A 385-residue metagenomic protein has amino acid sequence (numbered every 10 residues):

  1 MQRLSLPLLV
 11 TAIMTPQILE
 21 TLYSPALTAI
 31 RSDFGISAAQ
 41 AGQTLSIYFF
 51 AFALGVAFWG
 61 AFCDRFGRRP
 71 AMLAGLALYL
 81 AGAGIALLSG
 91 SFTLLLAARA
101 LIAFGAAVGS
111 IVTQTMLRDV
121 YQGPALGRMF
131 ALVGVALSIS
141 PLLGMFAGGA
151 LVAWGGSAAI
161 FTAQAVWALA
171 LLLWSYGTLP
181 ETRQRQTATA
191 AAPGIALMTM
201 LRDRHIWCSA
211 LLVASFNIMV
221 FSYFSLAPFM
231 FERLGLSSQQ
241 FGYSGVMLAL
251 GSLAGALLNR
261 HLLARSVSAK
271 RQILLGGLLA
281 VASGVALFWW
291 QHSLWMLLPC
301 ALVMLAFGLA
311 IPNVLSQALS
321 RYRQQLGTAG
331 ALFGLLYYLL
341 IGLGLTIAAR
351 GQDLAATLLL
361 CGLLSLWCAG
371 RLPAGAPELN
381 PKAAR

Functional and structural regions predicted by a protein language model:
L4-A38, Y223-P228: Extracytoplasmic
G35, G67, L88-L94, G105 (+1 more regions): Helix-breaking motifs and short loop linkers at transmembrane-helix boundaries and internal kinks in secondary membrane
A53-G90: Conserved MFS/SLC helix-loop-helix module at the cytosolic interface between two early adjacent transmembrane helices
L78, G82-I85, T93-L101, L294-L302: Paired small-residue
L94, Y121-P124, A131-G177, L226: Helix-loop-helix hairpin linking two adjacent transmembrane segments in secondary transporters
A98-I139: Cytoplasmic helix-loop-helix junction between adjacent transmembrane helices in 12-TM secondary transporters
P180-S209: Juxtamembrane intracellular "pre-TM" segments in multi-pass secondary transporters
L315, L319-Q352, L358-C361: A late C-terminal transmembrane helix in Major Facilitator Superfamily
